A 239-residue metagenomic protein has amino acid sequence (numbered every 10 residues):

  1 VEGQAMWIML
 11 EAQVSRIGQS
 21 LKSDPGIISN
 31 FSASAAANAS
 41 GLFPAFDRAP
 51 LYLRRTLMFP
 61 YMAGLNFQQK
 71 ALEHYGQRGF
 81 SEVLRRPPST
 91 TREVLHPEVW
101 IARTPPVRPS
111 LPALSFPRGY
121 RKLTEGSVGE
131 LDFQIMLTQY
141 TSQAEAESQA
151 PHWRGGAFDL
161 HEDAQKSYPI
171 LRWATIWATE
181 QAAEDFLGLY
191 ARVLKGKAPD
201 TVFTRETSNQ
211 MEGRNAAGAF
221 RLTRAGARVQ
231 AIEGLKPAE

Functional and structural regions predicted by a protein language model:
V1-A35: Post-HExxH zinc-binding segment in Zn-dependent metallohydrolases
A5-G18, Q69-Q77, A191, K195: Sec-exported extracytoplasmic/periplasmic mature domains
G18, K22, R48, R55 (+4 more regions): Surface-exposed, polar/charged faces of alpha-helical domains in mature secreted/periplasmic/lumenal proteins
S34-Y168: Pan-zinc metallopeptidase signature
G76, S115, Y190-R192, P199-D200 (+1 more regions): Intrinsic-disorder/low-complexity accessory segments
T141-W153, K195-G196, V202-A216: Short, solvent-exposed secondary-structure boundary motifs
H161-A183, L189-A191, R205-E239: A short, solvent-exposed beta-edge/loop patch
